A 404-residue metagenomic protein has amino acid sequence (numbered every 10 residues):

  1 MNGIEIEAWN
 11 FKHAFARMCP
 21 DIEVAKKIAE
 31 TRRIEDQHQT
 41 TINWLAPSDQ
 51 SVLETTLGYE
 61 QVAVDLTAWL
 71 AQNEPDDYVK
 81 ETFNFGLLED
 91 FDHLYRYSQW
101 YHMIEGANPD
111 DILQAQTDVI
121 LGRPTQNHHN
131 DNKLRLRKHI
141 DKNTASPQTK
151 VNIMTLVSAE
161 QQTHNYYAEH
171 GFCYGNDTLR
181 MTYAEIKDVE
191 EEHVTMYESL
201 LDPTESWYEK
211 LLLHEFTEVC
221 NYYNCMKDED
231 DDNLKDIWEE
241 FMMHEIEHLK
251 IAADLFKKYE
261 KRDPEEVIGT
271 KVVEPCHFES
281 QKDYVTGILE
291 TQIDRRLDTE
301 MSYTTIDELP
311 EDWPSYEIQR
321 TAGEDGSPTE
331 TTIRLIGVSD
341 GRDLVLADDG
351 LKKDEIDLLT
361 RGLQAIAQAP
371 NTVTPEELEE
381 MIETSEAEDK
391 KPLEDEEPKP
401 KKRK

Functional and structural regions predicted by a protein language model:
M1-E396: Non-heme di-metal
E397-K404: Intrinsically disordered, compositionally biased tail regions
